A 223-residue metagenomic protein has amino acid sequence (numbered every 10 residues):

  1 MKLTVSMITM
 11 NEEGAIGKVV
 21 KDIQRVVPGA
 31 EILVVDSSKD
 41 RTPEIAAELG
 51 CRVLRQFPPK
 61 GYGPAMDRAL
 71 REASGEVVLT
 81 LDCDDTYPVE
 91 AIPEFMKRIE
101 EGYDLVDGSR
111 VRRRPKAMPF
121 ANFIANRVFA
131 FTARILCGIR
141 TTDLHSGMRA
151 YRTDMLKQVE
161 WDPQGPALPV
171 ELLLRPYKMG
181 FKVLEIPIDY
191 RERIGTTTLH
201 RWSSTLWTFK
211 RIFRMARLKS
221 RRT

Functional and structural regions predicted by a protein language model:
K2-T4, E31, E171: Cell-envelope/extracellular polymer assembly enzymes that use nucleotide-activated donors
N11-R25: Short, well-formed alpha-helical segments that are part of the catalytic scaffolds of diverse glycosyltransferases
E12-A15, S38, P88: Donor nucleotide-sugar binding loop of glycosyltransferases
D36-P43: A conserved acidic beta->alpha catalytic loop
L54-E72, V89-P166, E192-F213, R221: Acceptor/aglycone-binding surface of glycosyltransferases and processive sugar-polymer synthases
V78: Short aromatic/hydrophobic "clamp" motif used to bind/position activated sugar donors
D82-T86: The conserved acidic donor/metal-binding loop of glycosyltransferases
R140, D162-Q164, L174-R191: Catalytic donor-sugar/metal-binding loop of nucleotide-sugar-dependent glycosyltransferases
